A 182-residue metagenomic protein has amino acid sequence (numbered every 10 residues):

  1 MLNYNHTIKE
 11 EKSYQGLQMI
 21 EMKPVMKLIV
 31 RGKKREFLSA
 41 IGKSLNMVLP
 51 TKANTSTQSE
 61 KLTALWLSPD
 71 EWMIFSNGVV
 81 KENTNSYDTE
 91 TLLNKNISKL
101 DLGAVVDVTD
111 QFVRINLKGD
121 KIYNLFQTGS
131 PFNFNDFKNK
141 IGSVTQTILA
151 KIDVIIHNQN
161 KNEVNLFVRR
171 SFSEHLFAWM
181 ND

Functional and structural regions predicted by a protein language model:
M1-D182: Basic, glycine/lysine-rich polyanion-binding surfaces/domains
